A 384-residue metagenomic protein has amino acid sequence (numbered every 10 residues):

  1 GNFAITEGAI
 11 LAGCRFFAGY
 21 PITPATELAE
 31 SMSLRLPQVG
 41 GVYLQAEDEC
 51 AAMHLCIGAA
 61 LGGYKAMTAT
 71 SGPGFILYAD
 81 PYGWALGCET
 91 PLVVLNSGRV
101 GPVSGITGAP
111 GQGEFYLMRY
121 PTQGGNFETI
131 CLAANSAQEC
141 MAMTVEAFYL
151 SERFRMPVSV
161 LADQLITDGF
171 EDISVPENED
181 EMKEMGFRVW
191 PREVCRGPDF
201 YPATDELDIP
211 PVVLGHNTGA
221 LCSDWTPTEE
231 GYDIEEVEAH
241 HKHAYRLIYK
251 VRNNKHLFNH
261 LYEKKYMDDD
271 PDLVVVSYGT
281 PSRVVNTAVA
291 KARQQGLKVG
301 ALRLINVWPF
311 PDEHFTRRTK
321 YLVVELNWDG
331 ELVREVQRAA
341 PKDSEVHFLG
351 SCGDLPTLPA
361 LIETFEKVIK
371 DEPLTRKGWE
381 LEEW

Functional and structural regions predicted by a protein language model:
G1-N2, E152-W384: Flexible, low-complexity linker and terminal segments
G1-P121, E128, Q164, I362-F365 (+1 more regions): Thiamine diphosphate
I10-G13, S33-V39, L95-S97, T122-E128 (+2 more regions): Gly-rich Lys/Arg/Thr-decorated short loops/hinges at beta-loop-alpha junctions or inter-strand turns that position
A12, S31, R35-V39, G62-G63 (+8 more regions): Change "in soluble alpha/beta enzymes" to "in soluble alpha/beta proteins
C14-F16, G41-L44, Y64-M67, T90-V94 (+6 more regions): Structural motif
P24-E27, A52-M53, F75-L77, G101-S104 (+5 more regions): Flexible loop/turn segments at secondary-structure boundaries
S31, L55, D80-P81, E146 (+3 more regions): A short acidic, amphipathic alpha-helical/loop segment
E89, S97, V103-V175: Core active-site phosphate/anionic-ligand binding loop and the adjoining beta-turn-alpha structural block in enzyme
